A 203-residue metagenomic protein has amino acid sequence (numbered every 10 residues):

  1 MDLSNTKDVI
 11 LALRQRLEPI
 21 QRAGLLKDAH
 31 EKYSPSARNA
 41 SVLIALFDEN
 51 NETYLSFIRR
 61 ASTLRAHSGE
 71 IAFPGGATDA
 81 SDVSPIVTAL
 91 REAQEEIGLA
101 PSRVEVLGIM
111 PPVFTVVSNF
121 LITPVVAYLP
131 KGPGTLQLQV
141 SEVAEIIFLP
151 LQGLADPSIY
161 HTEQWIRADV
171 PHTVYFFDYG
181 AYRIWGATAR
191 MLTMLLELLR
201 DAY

Functional and structural regions predicted by a protein language model:
M1-A72, A77-E95, L99-T135, Q152 (+1 more regions): N-terminal leader/linker segments that precede catalytic domains of diphosphate-processing enzymes
L138-V170: Amphipathic alpha-helical blocks and their helix-capping loop/short-beta junctions
